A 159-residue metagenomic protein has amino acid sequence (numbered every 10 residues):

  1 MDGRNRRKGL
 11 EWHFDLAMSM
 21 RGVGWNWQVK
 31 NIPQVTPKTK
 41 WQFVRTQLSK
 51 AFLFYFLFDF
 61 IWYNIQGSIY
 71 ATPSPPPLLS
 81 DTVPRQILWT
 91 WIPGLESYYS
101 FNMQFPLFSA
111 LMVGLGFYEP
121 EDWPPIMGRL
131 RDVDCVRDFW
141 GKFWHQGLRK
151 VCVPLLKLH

Functional and structural regions predicted by a protein language model:
M1-E119: Fungal eukaryote-biased detector of long internal structured cores
F101, S109, V113-H159: Membrane-interfacial catalytic/cofactor-binding modules of polytopic membrane enzymes
